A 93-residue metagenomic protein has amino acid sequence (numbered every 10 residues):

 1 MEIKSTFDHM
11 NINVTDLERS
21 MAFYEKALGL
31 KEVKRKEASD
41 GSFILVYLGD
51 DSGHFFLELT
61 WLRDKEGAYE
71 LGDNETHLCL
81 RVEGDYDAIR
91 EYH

Functional and structural regions predicted by a protein language model:
M1-M21, E75-L78: N-terminal beta-strand motif that seeds the catalytic metal site of vicinal oxygen chelate
E2, Y47-G49, G67-L71: Short secondary-structure boundary/capping segments
S5, G41, S52, L71-D73: Short coil/turn motifs at beta-sheet boundaries
N11-F56: Core segments of cupin and vicinal oxygen chelate
T15-E18, E70-H93: Vicinal oxygen chelate
E37-S39, R63-E66: Residue-level detector of flexible, active-site-proximal loop/helix-junction positions within diverse enzyme catalytic
D51-F55, D64-E66, G84-D87: Short, charged/polar surface micro-motifs in flexible loops or helix N-caps
